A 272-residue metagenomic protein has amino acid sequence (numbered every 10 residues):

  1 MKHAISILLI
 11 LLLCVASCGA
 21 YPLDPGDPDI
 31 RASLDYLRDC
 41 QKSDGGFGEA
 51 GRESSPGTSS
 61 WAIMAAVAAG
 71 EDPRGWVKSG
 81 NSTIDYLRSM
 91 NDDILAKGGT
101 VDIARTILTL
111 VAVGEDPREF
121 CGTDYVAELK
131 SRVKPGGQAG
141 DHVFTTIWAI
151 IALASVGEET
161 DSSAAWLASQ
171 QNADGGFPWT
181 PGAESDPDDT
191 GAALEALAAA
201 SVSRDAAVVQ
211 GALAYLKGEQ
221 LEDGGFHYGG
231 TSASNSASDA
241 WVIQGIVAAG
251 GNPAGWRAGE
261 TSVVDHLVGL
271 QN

Functional and structural regions predicted by a protein language model:
K2-I10: Sec-dependent signal peptide recognition, specifically the positively charged N-region followed immediately by
L9-S17: Hydrophobic core
A20-D29, G46-G75, D93-F120, G137-S162 (+3 more regions): An alpha-helical repeat/solenoid feature that recognizes helix-turn-helix modules
G26-Q41: Primary recognition of N-terminal secretory signal peptides and signal-anchoring hydrophobic helices
L37, L87-M90, L129, L167 (+3 more regions): Buried hydrophobic core positions in alpha-solenoid tandem helical repeats
Q41-S55, N81-A96, L129, V133: Internal amphipathic alpha-helical repeat/solenoid segments
G75-T83, E119-D124: Helix-turn-helix repeat elements of alpha-solenoid scaffolds
V126-D141: Asp-box/WD-like beta-propeller blade repeats and closely related beta-sheet repeat scaffolds
